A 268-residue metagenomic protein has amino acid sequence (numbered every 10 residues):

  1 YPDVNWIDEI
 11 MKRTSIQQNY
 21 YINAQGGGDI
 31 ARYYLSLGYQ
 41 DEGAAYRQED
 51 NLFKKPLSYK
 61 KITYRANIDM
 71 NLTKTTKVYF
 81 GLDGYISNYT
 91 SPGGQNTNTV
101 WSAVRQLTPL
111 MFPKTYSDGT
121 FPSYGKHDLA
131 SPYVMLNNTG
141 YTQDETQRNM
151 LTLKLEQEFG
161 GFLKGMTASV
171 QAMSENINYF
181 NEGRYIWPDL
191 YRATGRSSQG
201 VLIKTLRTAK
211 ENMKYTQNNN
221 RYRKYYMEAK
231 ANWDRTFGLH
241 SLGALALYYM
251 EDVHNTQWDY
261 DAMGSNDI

Functional and structural regions predicted by a protein language model:
P2-D3, A130-L136, R207-N212: Short glycine/proline-rich turn/loop motifs
P2-G38, E42-A45, K55-A130, G140-Q147 (+4 more regions): Flexible loop and strand-edge segments within Gram-negative outer membrane beta-barrel domains
L35, F80, L153, A168-V170 (+1 more regions): Membrane-embedded beta-strand positions of outer-membrane beta-barrel proteins
N51-K55, Q95-L107, G183-T194, G200-K204 (+1 more regions): Flexible, surface-exposed loop regions and adjacent strand-edge segments of Gram-negative outer-membrane beta-barrel
Y64-A66, V170, M227, D267-I268: Extended, hydrophobic alpha-helical segments in both membrane/secreted and soluble proteins
K154-S174, I186: Charge-patterned, long linear interaction tracts outside catalytic cores
N176-N178, A244-L245, Y249-I268: Signature of Gram-negative outer-membrane beta-barrel scaffolds
